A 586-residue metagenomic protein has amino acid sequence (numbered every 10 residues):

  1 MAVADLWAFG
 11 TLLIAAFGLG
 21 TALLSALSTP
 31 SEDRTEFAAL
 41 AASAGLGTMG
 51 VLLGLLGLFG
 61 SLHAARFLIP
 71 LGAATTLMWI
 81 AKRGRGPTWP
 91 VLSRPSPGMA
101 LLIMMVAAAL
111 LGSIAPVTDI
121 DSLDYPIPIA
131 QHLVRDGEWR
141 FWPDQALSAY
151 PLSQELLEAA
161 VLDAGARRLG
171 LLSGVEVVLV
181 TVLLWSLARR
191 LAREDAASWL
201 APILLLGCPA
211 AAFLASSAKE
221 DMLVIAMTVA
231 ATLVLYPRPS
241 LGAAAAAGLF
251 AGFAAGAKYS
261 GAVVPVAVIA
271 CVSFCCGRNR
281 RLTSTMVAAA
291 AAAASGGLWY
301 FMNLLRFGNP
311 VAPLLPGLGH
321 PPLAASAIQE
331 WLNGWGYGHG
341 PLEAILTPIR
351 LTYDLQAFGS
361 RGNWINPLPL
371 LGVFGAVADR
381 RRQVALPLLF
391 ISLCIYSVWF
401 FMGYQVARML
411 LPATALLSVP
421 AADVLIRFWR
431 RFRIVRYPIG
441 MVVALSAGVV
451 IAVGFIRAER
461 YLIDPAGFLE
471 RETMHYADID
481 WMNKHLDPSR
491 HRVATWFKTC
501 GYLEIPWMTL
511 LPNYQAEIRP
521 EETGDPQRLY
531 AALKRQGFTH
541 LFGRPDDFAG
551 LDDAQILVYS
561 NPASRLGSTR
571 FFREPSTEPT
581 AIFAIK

Functional and structural regions predicted by a protein language model:
M1-P90, L529-Y530: Membrane-embedded, hydrophobic transmembrane alpha-helices
P97-I103, W199-A201, A245-A251, P265-I269 (+3 more regions): Signature aromatic-anchored transmembrane alpha helix within multi-pass, membrane-resident enzymes that catalyze glycan
L102-M104, W199-L205, L249, A267-V268 (+3 more regions): Transmembrane alpha-helix segments characteristic of polytopic inner-membrane glycan-assembly/cell-envelope
A115, F274, S284-A357: Membrane-lumen/periplasm interface segments of specific transmembrane helices in polyprenyl phosphate-linked
V117-D121, Y125-P126, I439-K484, T499-G501: Membrane-proximal, lumen/periplasm-facing interface regions of secretory-pathway glyco- and lipid-modifying enzymes
Q131, D221-V224, A254-Y259, V263 (+3 more regions): Hydrophobic/aromatic-rich transmembrane helices and adjacent perimembrane loops
L179-A188, S273, T347-A385, S392-L393: Hydrophobic, aromatic-rich transmembrane alpha-helices and their immediate juxtamembrane boundary segments
E472-N513, H540-F548: Short periplasmic/luminal acceptor-recognition loop of GT-C membrane glycosyltransferases, typified by
